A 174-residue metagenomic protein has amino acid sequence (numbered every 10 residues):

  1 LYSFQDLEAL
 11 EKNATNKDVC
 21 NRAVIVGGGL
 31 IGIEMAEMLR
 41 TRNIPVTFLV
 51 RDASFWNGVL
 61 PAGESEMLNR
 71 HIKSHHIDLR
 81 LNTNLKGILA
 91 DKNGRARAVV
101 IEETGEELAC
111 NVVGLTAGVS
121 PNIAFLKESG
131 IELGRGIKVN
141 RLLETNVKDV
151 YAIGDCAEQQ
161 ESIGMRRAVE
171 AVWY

Functional and structural regions predicted by a protein language model:
L1-R42, D78, V139: Glycine-rich dinucleotide-binding loop and its adjacent helix/turn
L1-T15, E107-Y174: FAD-site-proximal beta/loop scaffold in flavoenzymes
L7, G32, S65-N69, V150: A general structural signal for well-ordered alpha-helical segments in protein cores
C20, R95-A96, V147: A structure-centric signal for secondary-structure junctions around beta-strands
G28, N57, V172: Glycine- and other small-residue-rich loops at beta-strand/loop junctions that grip anionic moieties
G28, R51, D155: Cofactor-binding loop segments of dinucleotide-utilizing enzymes, especially the Rossmann-like FAD- and NAD(P)+-binding
T41-R141: A Rossmann-like FAD-binding core segment of flavoenzymes
